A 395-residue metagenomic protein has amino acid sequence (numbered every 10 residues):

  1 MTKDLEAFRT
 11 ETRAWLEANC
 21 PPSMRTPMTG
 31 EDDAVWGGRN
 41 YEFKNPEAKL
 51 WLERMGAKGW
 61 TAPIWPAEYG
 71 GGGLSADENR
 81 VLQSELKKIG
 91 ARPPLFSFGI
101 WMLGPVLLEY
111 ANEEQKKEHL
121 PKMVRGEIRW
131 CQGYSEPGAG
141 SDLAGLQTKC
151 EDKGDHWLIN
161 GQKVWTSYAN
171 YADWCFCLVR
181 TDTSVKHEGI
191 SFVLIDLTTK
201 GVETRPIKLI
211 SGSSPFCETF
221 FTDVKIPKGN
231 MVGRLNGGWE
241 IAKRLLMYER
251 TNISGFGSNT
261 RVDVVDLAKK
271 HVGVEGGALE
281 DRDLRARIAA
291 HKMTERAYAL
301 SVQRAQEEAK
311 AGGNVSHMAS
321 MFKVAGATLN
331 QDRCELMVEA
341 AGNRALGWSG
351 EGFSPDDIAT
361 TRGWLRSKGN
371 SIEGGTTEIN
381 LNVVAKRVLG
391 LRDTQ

Functional and structural regions predicted by a protein language model:
M1-S97, E118-K122, S254, K270 (+7 more regions): Amphipathic, small/basic residue-rich leader segments at the start of a protein or domain
K3, F8, V202-L300, N370: Glycine-rich beta->alpha junctions and the first turn(s) of the following alpha-helix
M28-G30, R282-R285, R296-G352: C-terminal helix-coil-helix/basic helical segment that borders enzyme active sites and/or dimer interfaces and provides
D77, V81-L82, M102, W239-L245 (+2 more regions): Glycine-rich phosphate/cofactor-binding loops in nucleotide/flavin-utilizing enzymes
L95-E114, G140: N-terminal glycine-rich flavin-associated loop
G126-Y134: A short, Trp-centered hydrophobic/proline-enriched beta-strand micro-motif
T148-E151: A structural signal for short hydrophobic beta-strand segments in well-ordered beta-sheet cores
D155-H156, N160-R205: A short core secondary-structure module
